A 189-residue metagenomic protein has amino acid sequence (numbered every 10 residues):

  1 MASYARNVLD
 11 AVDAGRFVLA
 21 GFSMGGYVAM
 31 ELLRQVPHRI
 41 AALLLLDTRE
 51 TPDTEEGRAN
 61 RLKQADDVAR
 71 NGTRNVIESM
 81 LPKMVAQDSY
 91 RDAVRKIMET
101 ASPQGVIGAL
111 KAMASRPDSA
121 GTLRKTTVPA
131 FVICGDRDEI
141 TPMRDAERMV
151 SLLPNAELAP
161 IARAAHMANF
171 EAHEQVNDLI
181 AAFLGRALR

Functional and structural regions predicted by a protein language model:
M1, M30-M84, D92: Flexible "cap/lid" loop of the alpha/beta hydrolase fold
M1-A20, R34-V36, D178: Active-site loop/oxyanion-hole signature of alpha/beta-hydrolase fold enzymes
V18, A41-L44, R124: Residue in the alpha/beta-hydrolase core beta-strand immediately N-terminal to the catalytic nucleophile
G21-G25, A29: Gly/Ala-rich beta-loop-alpha elbow adjacent to hydrolase catalytic centers
D53-E56, R70-K125: Conserved alpha/beta-hydrolase catalytic His-Asp/Glu region
T126, V132-C134, D138: Short beta-strand/loop motif that positions the catalytic acidic residue of the alpha/beta-hydrolase fold
E139-D145: Conserved alpha/beta-hydrolase "acid-adjacent" motif
N155-R189: Catalytic active-site module of serine/aspartate enzymes centered on a nucleophile-bearing elbow/loop
